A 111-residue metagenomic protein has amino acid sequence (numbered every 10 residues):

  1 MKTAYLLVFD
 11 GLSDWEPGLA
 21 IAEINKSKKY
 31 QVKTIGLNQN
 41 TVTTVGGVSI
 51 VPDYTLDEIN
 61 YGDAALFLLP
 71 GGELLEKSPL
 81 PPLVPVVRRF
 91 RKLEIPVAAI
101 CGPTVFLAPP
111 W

Functional and structural regions predicted by a protein language model:
M1-L93, V105-P110: Extended, subdomain-level signal for the structured scaffold at the beginning of enzyme domains
I100-C101: Short, thiol/selenol-centered motifs that function as redox-active sites or metal-ligating centers
